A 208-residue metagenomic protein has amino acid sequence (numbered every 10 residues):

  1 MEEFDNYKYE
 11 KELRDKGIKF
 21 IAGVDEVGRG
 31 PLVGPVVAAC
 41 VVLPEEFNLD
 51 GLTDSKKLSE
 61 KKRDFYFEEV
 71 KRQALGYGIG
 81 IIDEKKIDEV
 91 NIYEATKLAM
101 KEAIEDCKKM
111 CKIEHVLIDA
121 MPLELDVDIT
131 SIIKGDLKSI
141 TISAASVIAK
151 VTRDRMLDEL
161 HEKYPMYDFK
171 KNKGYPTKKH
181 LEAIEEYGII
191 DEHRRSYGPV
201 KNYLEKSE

Functional and structural regions predicted by a protein language model:
M1-E208: RNase H-like, Mg2+-dependent phosphodiesterase core, and more generally RNA phosphate-backbone-engaging helix-loop
